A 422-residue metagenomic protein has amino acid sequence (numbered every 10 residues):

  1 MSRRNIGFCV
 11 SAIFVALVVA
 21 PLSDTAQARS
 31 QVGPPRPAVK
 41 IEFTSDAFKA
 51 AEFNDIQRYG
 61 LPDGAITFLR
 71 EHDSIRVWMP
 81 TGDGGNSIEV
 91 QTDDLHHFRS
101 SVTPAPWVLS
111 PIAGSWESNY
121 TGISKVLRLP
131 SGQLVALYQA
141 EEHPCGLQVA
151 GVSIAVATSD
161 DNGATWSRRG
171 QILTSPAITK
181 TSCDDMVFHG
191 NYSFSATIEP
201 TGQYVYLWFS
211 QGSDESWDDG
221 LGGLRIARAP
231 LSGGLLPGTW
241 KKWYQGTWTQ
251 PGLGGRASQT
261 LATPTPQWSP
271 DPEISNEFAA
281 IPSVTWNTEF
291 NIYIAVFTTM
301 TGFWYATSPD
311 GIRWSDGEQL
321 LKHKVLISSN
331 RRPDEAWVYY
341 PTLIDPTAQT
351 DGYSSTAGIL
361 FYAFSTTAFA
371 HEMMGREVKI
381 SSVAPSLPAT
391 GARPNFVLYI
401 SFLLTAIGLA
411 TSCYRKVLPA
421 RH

Functional and structural regions predicted by a protein language model:
M1-V10: Bacterial N-terminal signal peptides that target proteins for export
C9-P21: Bacterial N-terminal signal peptides
A20-S30: Sec-dependent signal peptide cleavage junction
R29-N119, R128-C183, P200-E277, I281 (+2 more regions): Beta-rich carbohydrate-recognition and catalytic domains
A65-T67, I123-K125, S193-S195, I281-S283 (+1 more regions): Conserved beta-strand position repeated once per blade in WD40 beta-propeller domains
A384-A392: C-terminal low-complexity, Ser/Thr- and acidic/Pro-rich disordered "stalk" regions positioned immediately N-terminal
F396-V417: A cross-kingdom C-terminal cell-surface attachment/processing module
P419-H422: Cytoplasmic C-terminal tails of single-pass
